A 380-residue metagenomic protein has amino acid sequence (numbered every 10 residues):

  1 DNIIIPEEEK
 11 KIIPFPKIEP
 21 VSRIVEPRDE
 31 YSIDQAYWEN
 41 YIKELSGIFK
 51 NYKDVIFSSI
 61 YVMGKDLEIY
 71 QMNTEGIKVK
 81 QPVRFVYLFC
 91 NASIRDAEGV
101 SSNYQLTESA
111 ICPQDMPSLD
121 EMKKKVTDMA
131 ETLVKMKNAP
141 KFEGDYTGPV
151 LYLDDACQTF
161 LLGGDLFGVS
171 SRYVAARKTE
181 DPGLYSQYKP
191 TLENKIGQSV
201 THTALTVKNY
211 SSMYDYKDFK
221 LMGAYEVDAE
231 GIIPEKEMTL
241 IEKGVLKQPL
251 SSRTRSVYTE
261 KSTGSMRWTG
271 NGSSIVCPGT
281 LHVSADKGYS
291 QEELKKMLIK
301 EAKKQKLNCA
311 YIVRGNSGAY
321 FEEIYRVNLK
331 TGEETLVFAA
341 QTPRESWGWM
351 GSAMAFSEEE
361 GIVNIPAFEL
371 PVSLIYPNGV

Functional and structural regions predicted by a protein language model:
D1-K217, G223-V227, E242-V245, A339 (+3 more regions): Active-site bordering "gate/hinge" segments that shape substrate access to catalytic or cofactor-binding pockets
Q187-V380: Dual-mode signal for accessory low-complexity, basic/Gly-rich regions
